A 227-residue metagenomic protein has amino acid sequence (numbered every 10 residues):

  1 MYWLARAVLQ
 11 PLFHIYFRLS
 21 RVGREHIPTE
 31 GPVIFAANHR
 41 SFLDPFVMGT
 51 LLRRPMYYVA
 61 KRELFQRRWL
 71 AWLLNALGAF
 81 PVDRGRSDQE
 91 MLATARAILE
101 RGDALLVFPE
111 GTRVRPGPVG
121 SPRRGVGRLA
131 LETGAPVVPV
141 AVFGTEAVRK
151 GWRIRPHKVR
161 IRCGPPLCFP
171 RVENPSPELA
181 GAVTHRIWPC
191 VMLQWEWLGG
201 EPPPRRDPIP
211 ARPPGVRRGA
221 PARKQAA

Functional and structural regions predicted by a protein language model:
M1-L9, T184: Onset of an N-terminal alpha helix
A5, H14-I15, I27-R86, A93-T94: Catalytic core of membrane glycerolipid acyltransferases/transacylases, capturing the structured, soluble-facing
P11-G31, C168-F169: A short, well-structured juxtamembrane/interface segment
F17, R54-M56, L77, D103 (+2 more regions): A structural micro-motif
E25, S87, F143: Residue-level "edge-of-site" marker
E90-A227: Non-catalytic C-terminal accessory region of glycerolipid acyltransferases and related lyso-lipid remodeling enzymes
